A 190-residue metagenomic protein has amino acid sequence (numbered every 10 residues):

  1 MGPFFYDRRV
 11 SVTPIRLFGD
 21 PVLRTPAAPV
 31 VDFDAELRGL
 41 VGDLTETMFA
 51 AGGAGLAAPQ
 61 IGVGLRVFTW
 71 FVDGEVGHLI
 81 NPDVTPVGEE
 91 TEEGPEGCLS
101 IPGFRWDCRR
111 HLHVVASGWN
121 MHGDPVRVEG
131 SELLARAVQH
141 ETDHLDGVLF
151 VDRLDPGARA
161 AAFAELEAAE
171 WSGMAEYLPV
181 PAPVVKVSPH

Functional and structural regions predicted by a protein language model:
M1-H190: Positively charged
